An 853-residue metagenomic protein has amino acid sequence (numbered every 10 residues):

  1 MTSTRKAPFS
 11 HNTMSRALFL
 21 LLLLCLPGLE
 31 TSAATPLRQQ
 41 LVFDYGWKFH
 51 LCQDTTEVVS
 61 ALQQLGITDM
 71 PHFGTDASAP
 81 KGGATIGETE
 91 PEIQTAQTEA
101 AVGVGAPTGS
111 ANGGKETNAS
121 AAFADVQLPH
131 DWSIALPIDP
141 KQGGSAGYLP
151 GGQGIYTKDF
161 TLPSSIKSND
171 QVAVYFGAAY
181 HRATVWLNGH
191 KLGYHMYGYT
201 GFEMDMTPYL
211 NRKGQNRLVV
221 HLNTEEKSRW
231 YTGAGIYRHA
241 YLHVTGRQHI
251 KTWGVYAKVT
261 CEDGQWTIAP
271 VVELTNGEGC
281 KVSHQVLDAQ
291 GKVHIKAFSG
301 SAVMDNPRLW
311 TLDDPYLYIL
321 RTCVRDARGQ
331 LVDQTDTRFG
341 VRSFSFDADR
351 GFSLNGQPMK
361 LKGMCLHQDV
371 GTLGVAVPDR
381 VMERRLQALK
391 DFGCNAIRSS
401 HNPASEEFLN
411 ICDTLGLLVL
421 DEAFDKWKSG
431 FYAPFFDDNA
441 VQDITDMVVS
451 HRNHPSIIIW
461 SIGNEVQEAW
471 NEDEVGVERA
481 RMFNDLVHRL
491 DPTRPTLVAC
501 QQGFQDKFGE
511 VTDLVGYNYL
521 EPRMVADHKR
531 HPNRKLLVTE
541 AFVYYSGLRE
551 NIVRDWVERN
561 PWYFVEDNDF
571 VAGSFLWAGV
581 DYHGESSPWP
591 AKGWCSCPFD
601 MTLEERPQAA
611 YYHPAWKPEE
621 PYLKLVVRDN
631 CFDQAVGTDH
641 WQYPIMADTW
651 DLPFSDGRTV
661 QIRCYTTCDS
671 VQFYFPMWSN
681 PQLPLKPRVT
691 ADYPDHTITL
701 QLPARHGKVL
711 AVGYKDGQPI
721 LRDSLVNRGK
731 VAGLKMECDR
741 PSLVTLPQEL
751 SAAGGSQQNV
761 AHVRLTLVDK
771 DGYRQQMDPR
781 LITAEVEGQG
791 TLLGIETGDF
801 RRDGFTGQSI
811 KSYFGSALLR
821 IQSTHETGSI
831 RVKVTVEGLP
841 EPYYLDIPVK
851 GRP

Functional and structural regions predicted by a protein language model:
A34-Y175, G233-I236, L623-T638, I645 (+1 more regions): Extended carbohydrate-recognition surfaces in non-catalytic/accessory domains of CAZymes and lectin-like proteins
Q39-V59, P71, A179, K227 (+9 more regions): Substrate-binding clefts and catalytic carboxylate motifs of secreted carbohydrate-active enzymes
F123-A124, P129-L162, I166-L187, G193-M196 (+7 more regions): Active-site-adjacent substrate/metal-binding segments within catalytic domains of carbohydrate-active enzymes
S145-T252, G277, L417-L420, V543 (+4 more regions): Accessory beta-strand-rich segments of carbohydrate-active enzymes
M206-P208, G300-W310, I698-A704, T806-H825: Short, hydrophobic beta-strand segments
N211, V271-D347, P703, K715 (+1 more regions): Extended acidic/polar, glycine-enriched regions that form or flank non-catalytic beta-rich accessory modules
L222, C280-S283, D313-Y318, T659 (+5 more regions): Short flexible loop/turn segments that cap and initiate beta-strands
Q265-F298, L320, V660-P684, K708-G713 (+2 more regions): Beta-strand-rich binding/interaction modules
